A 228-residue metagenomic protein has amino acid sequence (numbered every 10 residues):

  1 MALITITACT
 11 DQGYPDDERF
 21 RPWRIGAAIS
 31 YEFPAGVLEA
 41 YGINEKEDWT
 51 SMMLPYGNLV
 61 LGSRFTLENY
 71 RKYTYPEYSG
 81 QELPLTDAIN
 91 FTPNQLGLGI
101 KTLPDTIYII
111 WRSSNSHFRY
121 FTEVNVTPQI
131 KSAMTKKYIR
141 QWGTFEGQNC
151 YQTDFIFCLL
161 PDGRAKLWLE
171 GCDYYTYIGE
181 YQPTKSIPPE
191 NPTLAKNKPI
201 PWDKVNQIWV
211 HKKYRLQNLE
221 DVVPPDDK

Functional and structural regions predicted by a protein language model:
T5-A8: C-terminal motif of bacterial Sec signal peptides marking the signal peptidase cleavage site
T10-Q12: Bacterial signal peptide processing site
Y14-Y78: Start-of-domain marker
R19-R21, G99-L103, S116, N149: Solvent-exposed loop and beta-edge segments used for protein-protein assembly and interaction
W49-S113: Tryptophan-paired
R112-F121: Short acidic/polar inter-strand loop motif in beta-rich domains
E123-K131: Short beta-strand edge segments in extracellular beta-sheet folds
A133-L219, P224: Compositionally biased low-complexity segments at domain edges in trafficked proteins and select soluble regulators
